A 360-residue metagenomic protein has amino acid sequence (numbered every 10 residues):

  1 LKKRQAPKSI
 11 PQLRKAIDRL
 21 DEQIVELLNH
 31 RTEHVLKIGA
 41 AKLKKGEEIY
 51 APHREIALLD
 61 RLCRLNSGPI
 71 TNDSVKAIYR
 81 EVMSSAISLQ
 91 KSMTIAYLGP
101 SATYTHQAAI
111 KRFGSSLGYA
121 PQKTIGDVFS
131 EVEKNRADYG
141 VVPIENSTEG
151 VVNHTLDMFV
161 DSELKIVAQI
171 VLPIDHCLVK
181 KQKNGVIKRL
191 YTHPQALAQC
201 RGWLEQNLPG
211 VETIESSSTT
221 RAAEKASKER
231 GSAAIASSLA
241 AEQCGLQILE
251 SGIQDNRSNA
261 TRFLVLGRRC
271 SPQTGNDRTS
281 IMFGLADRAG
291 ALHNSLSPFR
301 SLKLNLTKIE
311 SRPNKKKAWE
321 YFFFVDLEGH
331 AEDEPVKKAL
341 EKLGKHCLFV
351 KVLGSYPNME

Functional and structural regions predicted by a protein language model:
L1-E360: Domain-level signature for soluble enzymes in the chorismate/prephenate branch of the shikimate pathway
